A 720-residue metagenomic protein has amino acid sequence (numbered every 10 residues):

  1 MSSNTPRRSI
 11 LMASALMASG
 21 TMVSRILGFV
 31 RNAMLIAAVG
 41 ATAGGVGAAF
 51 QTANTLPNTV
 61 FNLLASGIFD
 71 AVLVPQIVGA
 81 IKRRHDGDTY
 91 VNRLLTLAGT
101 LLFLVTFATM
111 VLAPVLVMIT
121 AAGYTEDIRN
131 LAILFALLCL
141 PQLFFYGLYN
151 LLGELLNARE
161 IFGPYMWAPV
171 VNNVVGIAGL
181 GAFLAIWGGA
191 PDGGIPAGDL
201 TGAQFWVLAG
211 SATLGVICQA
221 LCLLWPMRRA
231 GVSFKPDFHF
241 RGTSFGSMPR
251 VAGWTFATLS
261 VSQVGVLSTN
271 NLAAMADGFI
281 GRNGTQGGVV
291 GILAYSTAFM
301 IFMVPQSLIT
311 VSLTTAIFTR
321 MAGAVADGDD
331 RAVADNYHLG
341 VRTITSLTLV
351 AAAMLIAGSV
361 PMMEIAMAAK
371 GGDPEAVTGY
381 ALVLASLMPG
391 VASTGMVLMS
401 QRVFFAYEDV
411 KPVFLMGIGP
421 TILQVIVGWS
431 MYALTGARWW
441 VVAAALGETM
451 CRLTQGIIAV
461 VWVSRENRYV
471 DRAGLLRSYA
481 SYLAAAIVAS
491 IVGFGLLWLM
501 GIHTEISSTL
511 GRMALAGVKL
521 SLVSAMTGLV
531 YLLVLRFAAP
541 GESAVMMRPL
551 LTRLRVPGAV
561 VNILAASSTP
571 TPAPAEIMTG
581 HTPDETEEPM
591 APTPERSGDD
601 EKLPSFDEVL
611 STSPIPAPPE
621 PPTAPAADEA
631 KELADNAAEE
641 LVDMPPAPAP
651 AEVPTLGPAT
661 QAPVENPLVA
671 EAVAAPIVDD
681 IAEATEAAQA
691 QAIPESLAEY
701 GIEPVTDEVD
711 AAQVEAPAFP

Functional and structural regions predicted by a protein language model:
M1-P589, P604-L610, F719-P720: Membrane-embedded alpha-helical bundles of multi-pass transporters/translocases, especially carrier/permease families
R553-P720: Long, low-complexity, intrinsically disordered cytosolic termini of multi-pass membrane proteins
